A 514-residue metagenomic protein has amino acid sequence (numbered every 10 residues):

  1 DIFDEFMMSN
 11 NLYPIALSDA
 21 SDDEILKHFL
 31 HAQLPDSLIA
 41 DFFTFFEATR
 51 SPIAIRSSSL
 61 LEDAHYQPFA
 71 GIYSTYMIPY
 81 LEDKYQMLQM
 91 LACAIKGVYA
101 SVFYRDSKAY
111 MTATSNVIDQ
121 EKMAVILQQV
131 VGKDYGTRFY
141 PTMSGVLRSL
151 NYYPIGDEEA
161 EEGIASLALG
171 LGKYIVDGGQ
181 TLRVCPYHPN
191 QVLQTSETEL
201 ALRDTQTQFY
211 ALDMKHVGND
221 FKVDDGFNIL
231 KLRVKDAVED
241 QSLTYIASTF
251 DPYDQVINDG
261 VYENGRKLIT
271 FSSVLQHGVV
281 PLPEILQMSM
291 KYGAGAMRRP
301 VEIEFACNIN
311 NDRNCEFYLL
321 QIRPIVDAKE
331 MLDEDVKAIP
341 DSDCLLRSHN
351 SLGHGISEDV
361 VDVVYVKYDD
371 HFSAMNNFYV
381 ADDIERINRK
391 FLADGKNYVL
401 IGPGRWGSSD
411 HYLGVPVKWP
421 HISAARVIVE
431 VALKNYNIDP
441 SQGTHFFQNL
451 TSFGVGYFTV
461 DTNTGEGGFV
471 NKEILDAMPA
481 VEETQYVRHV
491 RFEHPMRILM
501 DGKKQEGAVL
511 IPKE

Functional and structural regions predicted by a protein language model:
D4-L26: Extended, well-ordered alpha-helical scaffold/bundle regions in very large, multi-domain proteins
A32-L433, N449-F453, A477-M478, E482-E514: Conserved mixed alpha/beta core segments that line enzyme active sites in large multi-domain catalysts
L433-P479: Polybasic, proline/glycine-rich intrinsically disordered low-complexity segments
